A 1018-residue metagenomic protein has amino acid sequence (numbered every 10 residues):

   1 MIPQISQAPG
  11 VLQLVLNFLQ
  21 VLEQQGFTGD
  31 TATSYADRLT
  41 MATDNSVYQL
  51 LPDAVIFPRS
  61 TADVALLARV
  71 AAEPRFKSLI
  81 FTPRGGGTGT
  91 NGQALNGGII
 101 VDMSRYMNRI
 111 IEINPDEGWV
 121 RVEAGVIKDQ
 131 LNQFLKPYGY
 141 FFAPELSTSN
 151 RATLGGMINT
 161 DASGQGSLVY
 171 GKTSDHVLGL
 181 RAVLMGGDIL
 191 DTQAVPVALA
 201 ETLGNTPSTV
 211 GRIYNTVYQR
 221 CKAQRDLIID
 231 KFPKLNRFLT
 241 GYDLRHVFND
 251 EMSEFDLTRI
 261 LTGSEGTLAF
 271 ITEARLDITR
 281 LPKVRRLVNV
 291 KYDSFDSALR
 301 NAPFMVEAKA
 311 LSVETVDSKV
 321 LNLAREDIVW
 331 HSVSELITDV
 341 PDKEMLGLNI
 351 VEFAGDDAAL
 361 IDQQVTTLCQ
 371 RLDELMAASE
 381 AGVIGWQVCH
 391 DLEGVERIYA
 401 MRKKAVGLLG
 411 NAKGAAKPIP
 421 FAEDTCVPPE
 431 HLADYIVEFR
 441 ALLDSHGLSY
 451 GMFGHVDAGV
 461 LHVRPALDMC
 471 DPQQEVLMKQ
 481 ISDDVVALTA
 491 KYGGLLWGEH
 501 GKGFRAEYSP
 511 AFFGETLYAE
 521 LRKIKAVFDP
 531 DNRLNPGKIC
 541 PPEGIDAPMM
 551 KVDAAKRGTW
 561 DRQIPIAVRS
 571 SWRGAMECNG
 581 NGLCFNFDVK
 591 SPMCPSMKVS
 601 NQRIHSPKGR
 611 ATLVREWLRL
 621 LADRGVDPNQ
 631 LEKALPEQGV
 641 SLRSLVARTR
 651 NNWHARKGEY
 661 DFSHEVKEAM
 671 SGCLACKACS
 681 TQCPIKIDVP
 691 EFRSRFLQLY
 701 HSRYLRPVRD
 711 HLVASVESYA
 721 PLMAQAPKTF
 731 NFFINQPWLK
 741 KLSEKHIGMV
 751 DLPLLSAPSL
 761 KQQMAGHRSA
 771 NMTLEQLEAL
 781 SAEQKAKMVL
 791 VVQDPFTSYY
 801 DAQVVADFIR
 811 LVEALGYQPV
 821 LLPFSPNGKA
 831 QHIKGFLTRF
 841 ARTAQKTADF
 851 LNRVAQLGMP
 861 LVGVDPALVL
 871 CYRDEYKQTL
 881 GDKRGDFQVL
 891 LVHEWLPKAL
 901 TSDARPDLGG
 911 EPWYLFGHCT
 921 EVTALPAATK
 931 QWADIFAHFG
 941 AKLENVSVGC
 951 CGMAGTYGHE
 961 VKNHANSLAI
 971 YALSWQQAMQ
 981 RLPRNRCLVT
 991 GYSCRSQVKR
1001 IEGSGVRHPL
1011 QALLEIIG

Functional and structural regions predicted by a protein language model:
M1-A72, G86-G118, S147, Y170 (+5 more regions): N-terminal flexible segment immediately upstream of the FAD-binding catalytic core in FAD-dependent oxidoreductases
I2-Q4, G204-F248, E254, I524 (+5 more regions): Flexible inter-domain linker/hinge segments
S46-K77, F81, I99, M103-T148 (+5 more regions): N-terminal glycine-rich flavin-associated loop
T88-T90, T148-G155, T240-V247, E314-H331 (+15 more regions): A glycine-rich phosphate-binding loop feature that marks nucleotide/adenosyl-phosphate handling sites
T90-L95, L135-G179, L184, I229 (+2 more regions): A gly/ser-rich beta-alpha-beta helix-loop segment of oxidoreductase catalytic cores
A274, A308-A415, G454, V599-S600 (+3 more regions): Terminal amphipathic helices with adjacent charged low-complexity linkers/tails
D529, P536, P690-G1018: Iron-sulfur cluster-binding electron-transfer modules in prokaryotic oxidoreductases
P548-N581, F585-M723, A841-T847, G885 (+5 more regions): Ferredoxin-type iron-sulfur electron-transfer modules in oxidoreductases and energy-metabolism complexes
